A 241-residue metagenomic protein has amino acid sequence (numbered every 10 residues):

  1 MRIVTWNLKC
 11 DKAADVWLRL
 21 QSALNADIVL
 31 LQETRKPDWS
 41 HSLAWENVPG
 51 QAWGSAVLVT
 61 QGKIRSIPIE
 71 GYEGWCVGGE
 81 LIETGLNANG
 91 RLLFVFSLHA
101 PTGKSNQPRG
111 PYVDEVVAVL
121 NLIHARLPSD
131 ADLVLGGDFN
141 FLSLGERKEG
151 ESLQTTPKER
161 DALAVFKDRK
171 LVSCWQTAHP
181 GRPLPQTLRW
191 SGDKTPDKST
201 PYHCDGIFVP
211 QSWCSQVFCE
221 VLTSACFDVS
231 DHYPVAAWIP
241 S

Functional and structural regions predicted by a protein language model:
M1-W45, A52-S55, S241: N-terminal, active-site-proximal structural segment of metallo-dependent hydrolase catalytic domains
L8, T34, A100, D138-F139 (+1 more regions): Active-site metal-binding loops of divalent metal-dependent hydrolases
C10-D15, R35-W39, G103-N106, F141-L144 (+1 more regions): Active-site environment of divalent metal-dependent phosphoester hydrolases
I28, D114-V209: Metal-dependent phosphoesterases centered on the DNase I-like endonuclease/exonuclease/phosphatase
I28-S105: Structured beta-strand-rich core segments of catalytic domains in phosphoester-bond hydrolases
H41-V48, G62-G71, K170-T177, S215-A225: Short secondary-structure junctions
Q51-S66, E80-E83, D193-Q216, I239-P240: Conserved beta strand-loop-helix elements of the APE1-like EEP
S224-S241: Surface polyanion/phosphate-binding segment centered on an Asp-His-Pro turn
